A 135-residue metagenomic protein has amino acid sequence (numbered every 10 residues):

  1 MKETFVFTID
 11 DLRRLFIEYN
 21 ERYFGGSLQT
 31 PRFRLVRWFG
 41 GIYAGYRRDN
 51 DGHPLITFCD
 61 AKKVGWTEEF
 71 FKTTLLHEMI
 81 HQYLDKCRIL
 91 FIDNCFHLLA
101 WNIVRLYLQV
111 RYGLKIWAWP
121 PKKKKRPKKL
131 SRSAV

Functional and structural regions predicted by a protein language model:
M1-T73, Q82-V135: Active-site-proximal or metal-binding-adjacent scaffold patches in catalytic folds
E78: Walker B catalytic acidic pair
